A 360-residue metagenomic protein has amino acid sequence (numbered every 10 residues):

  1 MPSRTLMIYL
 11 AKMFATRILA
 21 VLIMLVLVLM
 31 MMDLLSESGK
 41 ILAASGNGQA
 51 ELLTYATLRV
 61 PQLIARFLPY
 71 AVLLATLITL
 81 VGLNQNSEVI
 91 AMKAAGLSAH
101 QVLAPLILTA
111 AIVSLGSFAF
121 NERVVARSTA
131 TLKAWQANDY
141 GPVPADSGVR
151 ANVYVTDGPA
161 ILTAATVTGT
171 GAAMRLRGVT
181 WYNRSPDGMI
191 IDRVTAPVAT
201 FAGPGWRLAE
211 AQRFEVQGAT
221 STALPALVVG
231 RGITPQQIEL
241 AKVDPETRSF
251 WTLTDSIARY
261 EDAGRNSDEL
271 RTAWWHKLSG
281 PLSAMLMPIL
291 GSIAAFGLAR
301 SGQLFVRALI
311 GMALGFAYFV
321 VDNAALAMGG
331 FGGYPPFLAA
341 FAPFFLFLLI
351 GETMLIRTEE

Functional and structural regions predicted by a protein language model:
M1-G158, P235-E360: Transmembrane alpha-helices
Q49, A110-Q217: Non-transmembrane, extracytosolic/lumenal segments of membrane-associated proteins
A199, E215, V229, A339-P343: Secondary-structure boundary/capping motif
G203-Q217, R231-F250: A short, charged
T220-T222, A226-V228: Short, polar/charged, low-complexity connector loops/linkers at domain or secondary-structure junctions
